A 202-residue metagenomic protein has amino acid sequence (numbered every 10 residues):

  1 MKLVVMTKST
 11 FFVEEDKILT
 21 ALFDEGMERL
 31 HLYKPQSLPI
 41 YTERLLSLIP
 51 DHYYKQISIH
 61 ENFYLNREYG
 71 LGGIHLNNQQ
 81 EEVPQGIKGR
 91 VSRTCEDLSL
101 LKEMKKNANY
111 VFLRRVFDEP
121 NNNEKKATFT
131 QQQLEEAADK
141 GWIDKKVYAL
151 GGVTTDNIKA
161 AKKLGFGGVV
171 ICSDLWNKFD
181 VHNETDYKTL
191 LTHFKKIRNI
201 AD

Functional and structural regions predicted by a protein language model:
M1-D16, V91-C95, V147-A149: Active-site mouth loops of central-metabolism enzymes
V5, L30, N66, V111 (+1 more regions): Residue-level signal for inorganic ion chemistry
V5-A21, E25-M27, Y33-P35: Metal-dependent phosphodiesterase/phospholipase catalytic core, i.e., the His/Asp/Glu-rich active-site region
M6-T10, P35, N62, Q79 (+4 more regions): Active-site beta-loop-alpha junctions enriched in small/polar residues
I18, I57-G72, L76, C95-A108 (+5 more regions): Catalytic cores of alpha/beta
F23-I87: N-terminal active-site wall of soluble small-molecule enzyme domains
E43-I59, G86-L98, K126-A149, T192-D202: Alpha-helix-loop-beta-strand connector modules within alpha/beta enzyme cores
I74-Q85, Y110-K125, I158-I200: Glycine-rich phosphate-binding active-site loops on the catalytic face of alpha/beta enzymes
